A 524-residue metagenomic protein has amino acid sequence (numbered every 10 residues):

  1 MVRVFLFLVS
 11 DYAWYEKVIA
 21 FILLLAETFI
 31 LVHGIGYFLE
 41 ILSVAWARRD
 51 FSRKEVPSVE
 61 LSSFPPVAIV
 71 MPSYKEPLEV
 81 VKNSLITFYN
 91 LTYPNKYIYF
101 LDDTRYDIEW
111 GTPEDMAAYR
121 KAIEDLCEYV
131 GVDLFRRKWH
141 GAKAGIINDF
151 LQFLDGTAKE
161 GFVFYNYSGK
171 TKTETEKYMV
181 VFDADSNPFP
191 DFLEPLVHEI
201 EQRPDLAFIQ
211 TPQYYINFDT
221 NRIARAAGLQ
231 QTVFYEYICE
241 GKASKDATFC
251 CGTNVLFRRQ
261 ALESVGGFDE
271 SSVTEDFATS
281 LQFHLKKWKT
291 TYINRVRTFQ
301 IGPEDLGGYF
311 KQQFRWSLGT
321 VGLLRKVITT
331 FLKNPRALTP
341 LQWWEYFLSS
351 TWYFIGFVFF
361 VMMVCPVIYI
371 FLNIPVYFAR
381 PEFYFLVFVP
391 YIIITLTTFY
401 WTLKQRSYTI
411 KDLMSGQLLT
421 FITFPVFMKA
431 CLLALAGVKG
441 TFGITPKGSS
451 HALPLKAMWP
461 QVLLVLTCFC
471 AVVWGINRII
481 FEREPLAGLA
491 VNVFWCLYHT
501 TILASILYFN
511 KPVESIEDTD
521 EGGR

Functional and structural regions predicted by a protein language model:
M1-L61, C127, E345, S349-Y369 (+1 more regions): N-terminal membrane-anchoring/stem segments of glycan-assembly enzymes
P66-A68, Y97, A278: Cell-envelope/extracellular polymer assembly enzymes that use nucleotide-activated donors
E76-N90, F192: Short, well-formed alpha-helical segments that are part of the catalytic scaffolds of diverse glycosyltransferases
L85-N95, R105, I200-Q202: Short, acidic, metal-binding catalytic loop of nucleotide-sugar glycosyltransferases
D102-I123, K138-H140: A conserved acidic beta->alpha catalytic loop
A122, R136, A142-Y178, P190-V273 (+4 more regions): Long helical/loop segments within the catalytic core of UDP-sugar-dependent glycosyltransferases, especially the large
P212, T291-F299: Catalytic beta-strand/loop signature of glycosyltransferases that borders the donor
G319-R325, Y408-T445: Membrane-proximal soluble regions of multi-pass membrane proteins
